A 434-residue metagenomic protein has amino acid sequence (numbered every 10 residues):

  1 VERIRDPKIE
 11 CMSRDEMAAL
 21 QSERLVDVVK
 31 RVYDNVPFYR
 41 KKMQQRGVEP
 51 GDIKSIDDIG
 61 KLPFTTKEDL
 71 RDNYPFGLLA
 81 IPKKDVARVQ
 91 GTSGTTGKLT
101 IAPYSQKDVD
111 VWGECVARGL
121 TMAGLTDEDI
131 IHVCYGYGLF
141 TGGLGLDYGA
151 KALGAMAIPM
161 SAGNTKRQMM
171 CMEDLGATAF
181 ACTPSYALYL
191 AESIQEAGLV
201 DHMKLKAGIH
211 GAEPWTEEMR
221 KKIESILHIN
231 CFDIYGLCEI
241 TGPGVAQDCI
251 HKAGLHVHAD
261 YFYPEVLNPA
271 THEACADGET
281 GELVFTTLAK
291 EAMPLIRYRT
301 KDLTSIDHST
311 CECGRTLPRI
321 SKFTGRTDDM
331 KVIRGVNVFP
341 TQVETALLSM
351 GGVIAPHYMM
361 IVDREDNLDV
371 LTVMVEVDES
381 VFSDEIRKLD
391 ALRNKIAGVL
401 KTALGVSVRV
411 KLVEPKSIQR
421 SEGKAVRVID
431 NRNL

Functional and structural regions predicted by a protein language model:
V1-G91, T96-E114, R118-M122, M203 (+5 more regions): Nucleotide 5′-phosphate-binding alpha/beta core
V1-K8, T65-F232, I240, G244-I250 (+4 more regions): Active-site phosphate/ATP/adenylate-binding loop shared across adenylate-forming ligases
I9, H256, K322-R326: Short, flexible turn/loop "capping" segments at secondary-structure junctions
F38, V48, L125, L199 (+2 more regions): Helix N-cap/coil-helix junction residues
M160, I234, L267, D363 (+1 more regions): Conserved beta-strand termini and adjacent loop/short-helix elements that scaffold enzyme active sites in alpha/beta
F180, A289-L404, G423: AMP-binding/adenylate-forming catalytic core of the ANL superfamily
M203, H258-Y261, R326: Short, solvent-exposed loop/turn segments at the edges of secondary structure
W215-T310: Conserved AMP-binding/adenylate-forming
